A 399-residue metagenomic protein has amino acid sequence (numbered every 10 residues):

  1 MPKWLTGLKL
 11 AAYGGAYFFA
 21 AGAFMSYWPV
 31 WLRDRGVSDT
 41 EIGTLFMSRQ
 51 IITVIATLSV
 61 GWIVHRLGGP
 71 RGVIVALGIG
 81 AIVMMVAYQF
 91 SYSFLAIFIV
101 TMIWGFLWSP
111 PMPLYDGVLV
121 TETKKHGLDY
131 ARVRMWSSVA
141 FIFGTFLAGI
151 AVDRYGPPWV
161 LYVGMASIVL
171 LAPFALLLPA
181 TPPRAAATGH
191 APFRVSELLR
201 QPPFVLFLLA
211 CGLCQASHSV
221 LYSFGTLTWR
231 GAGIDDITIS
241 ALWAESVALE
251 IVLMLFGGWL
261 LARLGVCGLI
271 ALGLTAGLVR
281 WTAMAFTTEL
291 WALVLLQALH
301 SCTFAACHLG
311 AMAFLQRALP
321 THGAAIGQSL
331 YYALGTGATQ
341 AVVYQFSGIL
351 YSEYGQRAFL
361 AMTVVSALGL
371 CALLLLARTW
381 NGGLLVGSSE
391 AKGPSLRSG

Functional and structural regions predicted by a protein language model:
M1-L5, L178-C211: Juxtamembrane intracellular "pre-TM" segments in multi-pass secondary transporters
P2-Q50, F204-C211, Q215-L242: Helix-loop boundary and gating motifs at the non-cytosolic
I55-G69, V152-D153, V252-V266, Y351: Helix-to-loop junctions at the C-terminal end of transmembrane segments in multipass secondary transporters
G72-V86, M165, G268-A283: Structural signature of the two symmetry-related core transmembrane helices
Y88-T101, A285-Q297: Helix-loop junctions at membrane interfaces in 12-TM secondary transporters
T101-W136: Cytoplasmic helix-loop-helix junction between adjacent transmembrane helices in 12-TM secondary transporters
W159-L177, A358-L376: Symmetry-related core transmembrane helices of the 12-TM Major Facilitator Superfamily/SLC fold
A325-Y354: A late C-terminal transmembrane helix in Major Facilitator Superfamily
